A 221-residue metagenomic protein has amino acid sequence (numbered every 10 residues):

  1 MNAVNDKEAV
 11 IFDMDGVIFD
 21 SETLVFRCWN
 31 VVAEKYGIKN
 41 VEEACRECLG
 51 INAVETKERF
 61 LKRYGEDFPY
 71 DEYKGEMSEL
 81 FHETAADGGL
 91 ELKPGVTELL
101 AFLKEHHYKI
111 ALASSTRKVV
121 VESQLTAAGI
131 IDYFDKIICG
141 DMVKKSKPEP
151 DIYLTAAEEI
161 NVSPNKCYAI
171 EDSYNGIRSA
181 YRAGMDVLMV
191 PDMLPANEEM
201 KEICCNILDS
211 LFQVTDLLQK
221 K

Functional and structural regions predicted by a protein language model:
M1-E8, A101-K104, R117-K221: Asp-based, Mg2+/Mn2+-dependent phosphohydrolase catalytic module
N2-E47: Active-site neighborhood of HAD-like aspartate-dependent phosphohydrolases
V17, S114-T116: Conserved phosphate-coupling serine/threonine residues in phosphotransfer and NTP-handling enzymes
L24, C48, N52, E91-G95 (+4 more regions): Short beta->alpha linker loops
V31-Y36, E98-Y108: A short, Lys/Arg-enriched amphipathic alpha-helix followed by its capping loop at the start of a domain
V32-A33, N52-D67, Q124, A156-A157: Helix-loop "lid/cap" segments that line or gate small-molecule binding pockets
F60-E98, H106: Metal-dependent phosphoesterase signature
